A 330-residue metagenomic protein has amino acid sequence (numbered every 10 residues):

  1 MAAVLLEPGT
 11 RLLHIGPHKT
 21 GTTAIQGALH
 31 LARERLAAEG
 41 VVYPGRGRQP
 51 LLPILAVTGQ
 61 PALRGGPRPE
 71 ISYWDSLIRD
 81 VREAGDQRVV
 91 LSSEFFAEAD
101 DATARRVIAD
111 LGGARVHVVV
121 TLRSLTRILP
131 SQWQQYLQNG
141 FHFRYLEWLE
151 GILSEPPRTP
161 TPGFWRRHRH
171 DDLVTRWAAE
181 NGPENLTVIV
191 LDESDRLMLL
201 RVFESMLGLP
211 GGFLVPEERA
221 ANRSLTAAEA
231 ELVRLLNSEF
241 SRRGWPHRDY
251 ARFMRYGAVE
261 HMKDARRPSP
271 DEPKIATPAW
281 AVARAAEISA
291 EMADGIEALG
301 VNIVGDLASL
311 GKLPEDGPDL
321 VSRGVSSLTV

Functional and structural regions predicted by a protein language model:
M1-V330: Anion-recognition interface
